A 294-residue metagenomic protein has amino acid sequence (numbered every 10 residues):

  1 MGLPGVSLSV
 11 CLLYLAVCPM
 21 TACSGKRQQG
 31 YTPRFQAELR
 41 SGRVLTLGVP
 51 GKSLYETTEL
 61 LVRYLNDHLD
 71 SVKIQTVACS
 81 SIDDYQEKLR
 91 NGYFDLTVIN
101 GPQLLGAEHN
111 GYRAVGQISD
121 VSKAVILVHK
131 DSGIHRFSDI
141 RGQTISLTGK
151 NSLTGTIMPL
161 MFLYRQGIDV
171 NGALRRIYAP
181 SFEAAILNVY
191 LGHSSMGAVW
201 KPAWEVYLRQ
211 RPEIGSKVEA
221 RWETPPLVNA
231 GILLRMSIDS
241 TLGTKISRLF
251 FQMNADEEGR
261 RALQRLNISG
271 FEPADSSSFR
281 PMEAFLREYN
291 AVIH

Functional and structural regions predicted by a protein language model:
G2, S7, L12-N91, R260-H294: N-terminal hydrophobic or amphipathic helices and topogenic motifs
P33, L39-T46, D120-V128, P212-F250 (+1 more regions): Periplasmic-binding protein-like
V44-N66, P102, K123-I186, S194 (+2 more regions): Bilobed "Venus flytrap"/periplasmic-binding protein-like clamshell domains and structurally analogous long
N66-D70, R90, Y164-I168, Y190-S195 (+2 more regions): Sec-exported extracytoplasmic/periplasmic mature domains
S71, Q75-L96, N100-Q103, S138 (+3 more regions): Intrinsically disordered, glycine/charged-rich N-terminal periplasmic/extracytoplasmic linker segments that lie
T76-E87, V170-L187, P226: Short helix-initiation/N-cap motifs at beta->coil->alpha
Q86-D139: Acidic, polar ligand-binding/catalytic clefts
V98-H109, R165, N188-Y190, S195-S216: A ligand-binding cleft/hinge motif common to bilobed small-molecule-binding domains
